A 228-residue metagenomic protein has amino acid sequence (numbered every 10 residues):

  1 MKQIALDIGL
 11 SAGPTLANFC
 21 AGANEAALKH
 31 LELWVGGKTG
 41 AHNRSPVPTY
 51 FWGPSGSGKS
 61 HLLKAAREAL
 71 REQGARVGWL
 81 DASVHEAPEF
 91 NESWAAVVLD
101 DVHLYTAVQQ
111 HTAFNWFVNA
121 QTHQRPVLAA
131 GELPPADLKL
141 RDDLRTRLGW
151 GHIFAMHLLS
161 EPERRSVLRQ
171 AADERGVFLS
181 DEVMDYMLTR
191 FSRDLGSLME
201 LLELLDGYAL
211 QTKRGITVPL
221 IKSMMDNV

Functional and structural regions predicted by a protein language model:
L6-K29: Dynamic helix-loop-helix/coil hinge segments at AAA+ ATPase domain boundaries and subdomain interfaces
G22, L33-P46: Phosphate-binding P-loop
A41-L63: Walker A/P-loop nucleotide-binding motif
E89-A130: Conserved nucleotide-sensing/catalytic segment adjacent to the nucleotide-binding pocket in NTP-handling enzymes
P135-G149: Short regulatory helix/loop adjacent to the ATP-binding pocket of P-loop NTPases
G151, R165-F178: Conserved AAA+ ATPase "sensor/coupling" helix adjacent to the nucleotide-binding pocket
G151-E163: Conserved AAA+ ATPase "SRH/arginine-finger" region at the nucleotide-binding site
D185-T189, G196-L210: C-terminal helical "lid" of AAA+/P-loop NTPase domains
